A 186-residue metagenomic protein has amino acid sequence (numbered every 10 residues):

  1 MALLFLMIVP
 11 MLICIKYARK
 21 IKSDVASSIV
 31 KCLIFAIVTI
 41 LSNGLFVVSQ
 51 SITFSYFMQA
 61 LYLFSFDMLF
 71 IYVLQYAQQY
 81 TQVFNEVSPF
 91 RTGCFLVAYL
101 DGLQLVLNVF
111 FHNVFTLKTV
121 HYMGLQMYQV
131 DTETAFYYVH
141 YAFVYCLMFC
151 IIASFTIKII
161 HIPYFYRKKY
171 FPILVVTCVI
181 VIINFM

Functional and structural regions predicted by a protein language model:
M1-L6, L103-S154: Extracellular-loop-to-transmembrane junctions of the mid-late helices
M1-S51, M58-Q75, C94-H112, I173-M186: Hydrophobic alpha-helical transmembrane segments of multi-pass membrane proteins
M11-K16, Y72-Y76, Y141-Y164: Alpha-helical transmembrane segments in multipass membrane proteins, preferentially the mid-helix core
K16-V30, Q78-G93, T156-Y170: Membrane-interface helix-boundary motifs at transmembrane edges
K20-S27, S49-A60, N85-P89, Y128-Y138 (+1 more regions): Juxtamembrane loop-transmembrane helix junctions in multi-pass integral membrane proteins, especially the extracellular
K22, V48-S55, T81-F84, V109-V120 (+1 more regions): Transmembrane helix-loop junctions in multipass membrane proteins, especially transporters and channels
P89-Y99, G124, Y128, M148-I151 (+1 more regions): Alpha-helical transmembrane segments of integral membrane proteins
C150-M186: Hydrophobic secondary-structure block in the mid-to-C-terminal portion of proteins
